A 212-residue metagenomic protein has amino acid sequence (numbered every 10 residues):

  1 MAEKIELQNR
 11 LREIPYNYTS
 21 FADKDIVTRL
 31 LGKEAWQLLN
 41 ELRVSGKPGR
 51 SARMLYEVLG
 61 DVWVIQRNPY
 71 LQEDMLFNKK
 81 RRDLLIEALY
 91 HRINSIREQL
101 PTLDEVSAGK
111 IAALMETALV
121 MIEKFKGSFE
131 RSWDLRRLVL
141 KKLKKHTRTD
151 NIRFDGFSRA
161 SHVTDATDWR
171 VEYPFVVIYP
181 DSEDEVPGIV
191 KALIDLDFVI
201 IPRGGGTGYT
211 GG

Functional and structural regions predicted by a protein language model:
M1-R203, G208-G212: Noncatalytic alpha-helical scaffold of FAD-dependent oxidoreductases
